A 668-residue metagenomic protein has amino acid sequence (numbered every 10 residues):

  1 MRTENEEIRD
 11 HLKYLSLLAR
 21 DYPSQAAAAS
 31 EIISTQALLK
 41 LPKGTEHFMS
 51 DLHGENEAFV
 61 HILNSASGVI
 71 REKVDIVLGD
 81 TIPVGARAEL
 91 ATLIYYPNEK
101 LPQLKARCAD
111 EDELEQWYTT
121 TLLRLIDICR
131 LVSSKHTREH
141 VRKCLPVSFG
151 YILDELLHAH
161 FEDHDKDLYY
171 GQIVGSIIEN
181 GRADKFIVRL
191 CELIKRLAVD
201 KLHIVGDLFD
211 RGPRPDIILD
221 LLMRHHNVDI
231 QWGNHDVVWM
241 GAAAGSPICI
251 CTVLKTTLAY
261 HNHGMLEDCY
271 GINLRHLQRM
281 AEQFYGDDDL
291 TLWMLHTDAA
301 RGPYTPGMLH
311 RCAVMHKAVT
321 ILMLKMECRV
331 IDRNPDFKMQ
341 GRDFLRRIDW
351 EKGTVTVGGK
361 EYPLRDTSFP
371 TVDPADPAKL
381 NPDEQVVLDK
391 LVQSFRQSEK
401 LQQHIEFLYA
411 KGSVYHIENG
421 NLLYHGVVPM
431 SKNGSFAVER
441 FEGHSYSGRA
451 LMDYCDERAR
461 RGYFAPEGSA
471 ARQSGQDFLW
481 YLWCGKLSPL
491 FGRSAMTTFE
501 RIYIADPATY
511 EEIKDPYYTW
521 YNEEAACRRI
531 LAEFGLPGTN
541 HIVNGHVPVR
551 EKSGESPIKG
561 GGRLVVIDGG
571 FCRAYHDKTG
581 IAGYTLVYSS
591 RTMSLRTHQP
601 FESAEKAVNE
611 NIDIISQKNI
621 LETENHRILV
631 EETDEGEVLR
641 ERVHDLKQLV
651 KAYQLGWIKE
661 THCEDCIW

Functional and structural regions predicted by a protein language model:
M1-W668: Feature recognizes metal-dependent phosphohydrolase scaffolds
